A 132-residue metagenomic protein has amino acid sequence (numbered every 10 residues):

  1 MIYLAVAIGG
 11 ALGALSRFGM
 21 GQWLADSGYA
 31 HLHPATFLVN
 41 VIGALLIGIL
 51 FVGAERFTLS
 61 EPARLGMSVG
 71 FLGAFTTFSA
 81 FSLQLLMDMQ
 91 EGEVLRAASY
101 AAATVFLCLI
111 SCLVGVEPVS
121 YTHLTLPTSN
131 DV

Functional and structural regions predicted by a protein language model:
M1-L124, S129: Membrane-interface helix-loop junctions in multi-pass transporters/channels
